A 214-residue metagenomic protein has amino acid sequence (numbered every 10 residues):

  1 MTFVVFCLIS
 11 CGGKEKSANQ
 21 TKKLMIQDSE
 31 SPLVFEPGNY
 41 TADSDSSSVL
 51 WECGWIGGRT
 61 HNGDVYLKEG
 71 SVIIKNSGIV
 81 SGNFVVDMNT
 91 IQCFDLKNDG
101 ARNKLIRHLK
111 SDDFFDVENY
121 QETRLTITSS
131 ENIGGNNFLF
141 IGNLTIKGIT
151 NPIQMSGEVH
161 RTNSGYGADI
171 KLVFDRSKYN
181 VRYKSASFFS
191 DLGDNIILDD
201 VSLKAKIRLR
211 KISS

Functional and structural regions predicted by a protein language model:
M1-I9: Sec-dependent bacterial lipoprotein signal peptides
C11-S214: Low-complexity, acidic/polar, glycine-enriched regions of mature
